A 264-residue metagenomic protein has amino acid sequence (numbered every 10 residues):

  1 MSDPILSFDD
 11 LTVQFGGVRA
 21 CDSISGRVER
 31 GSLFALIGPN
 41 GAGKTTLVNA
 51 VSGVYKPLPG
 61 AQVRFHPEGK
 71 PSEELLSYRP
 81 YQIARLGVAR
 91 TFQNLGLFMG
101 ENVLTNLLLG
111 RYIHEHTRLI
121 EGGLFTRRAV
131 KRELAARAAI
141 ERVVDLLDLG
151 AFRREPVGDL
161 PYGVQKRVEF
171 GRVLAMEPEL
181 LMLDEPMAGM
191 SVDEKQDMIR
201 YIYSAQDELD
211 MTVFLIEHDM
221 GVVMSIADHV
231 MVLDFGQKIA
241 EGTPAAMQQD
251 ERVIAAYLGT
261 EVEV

Functional and structural regions predicted by a protein language model:
S2-V264: Glycine-rich phosphate-binding loops of nucleotide-dependent enzymes
